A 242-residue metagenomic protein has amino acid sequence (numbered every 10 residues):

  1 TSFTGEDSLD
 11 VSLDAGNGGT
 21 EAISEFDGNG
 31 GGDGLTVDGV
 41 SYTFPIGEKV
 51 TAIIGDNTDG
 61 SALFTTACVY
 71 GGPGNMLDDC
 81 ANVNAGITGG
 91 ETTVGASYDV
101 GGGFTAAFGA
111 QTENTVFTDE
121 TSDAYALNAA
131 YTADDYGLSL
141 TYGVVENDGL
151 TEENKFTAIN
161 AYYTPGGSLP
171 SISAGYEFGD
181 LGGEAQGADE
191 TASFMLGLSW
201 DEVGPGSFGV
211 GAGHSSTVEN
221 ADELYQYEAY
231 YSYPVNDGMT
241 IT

Functional and structural regions predicted by a protein language model:
T1-D56, D78-A110, T121-S122, A129-D134 (+3 more regions): Beta-barrel outer-membrane channel/assembly domains of diderm bacteria
A52, G60-L63: Detector for long, hydrophilic, low-complexity intrinsically disordered regions
A62, G72-C80: Hinge-like oligomerization/junction regions that interrupt long coiled-coil arms in large cytoskeletal
F64-C68: Outer-membrane beta-barrel and related beta-rich outer-membrane complex signature in Gram-negative bacteria
V69, G102-F104, D148: Hydrophobic alpha-helical segments
N114-V116, E146-N147: Extended, compositionally biased alpha-helical segments that mediate assembly or anchoring
G137: Specific aromatic-rich, kink-prone transmembrane helix
